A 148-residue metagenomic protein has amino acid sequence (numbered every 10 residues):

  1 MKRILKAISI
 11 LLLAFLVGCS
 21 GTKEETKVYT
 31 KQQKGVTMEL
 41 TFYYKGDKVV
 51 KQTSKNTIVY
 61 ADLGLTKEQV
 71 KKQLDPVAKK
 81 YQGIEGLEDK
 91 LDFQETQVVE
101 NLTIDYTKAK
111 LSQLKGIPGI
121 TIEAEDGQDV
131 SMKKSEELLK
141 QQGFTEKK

Functional and structural regions predicted by a protein language model:
R3-I10: Sec-dependent signal peptide recognition, specifically the positively charged N-region followed immediately by
F15-G18: C-terminal motif of bacterial Sec signal peptides marking the signal peptidase cleavage site
T22-K148: Subset-of-secretome marker
